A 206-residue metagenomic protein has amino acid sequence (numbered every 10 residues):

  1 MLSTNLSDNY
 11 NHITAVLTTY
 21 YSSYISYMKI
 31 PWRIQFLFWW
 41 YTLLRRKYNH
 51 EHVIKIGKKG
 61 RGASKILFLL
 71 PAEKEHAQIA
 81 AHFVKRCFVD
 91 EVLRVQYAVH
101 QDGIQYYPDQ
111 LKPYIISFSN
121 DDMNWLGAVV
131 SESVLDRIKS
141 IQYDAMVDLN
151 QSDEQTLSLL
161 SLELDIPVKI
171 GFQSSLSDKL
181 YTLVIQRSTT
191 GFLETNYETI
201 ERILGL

Functional and structural regions predicted by a protein language model:
M1-Y27: N-terminal amphipathic/basic-hydrophobic helices that include classical n-h-c signal peptides and signal-anchor
Y27-L44: Helix-enriched interaction subdomains in cytosolic or periplasmic regions, typified by TIR/SEFIR signaling/NADase cores
K47-E51, S117-R137: Glycine-rich, highly charged phosphate/nucleotide-binding loops
K65, D144-V147: Structural motif
F68-L69, E73-D90: Histidine-anchored nucleotide/phosphate-binding helix
R94-D102, F172: Short internal beta-strands
Q101-G127: Conserved nucleotide-sugar phosphate-binding/catalytic loop shared by glycosyltransferases and other
D153-L206: Conserved nucleotide-diphosphate donor binding/catalytic pocket of glycan-assembly enzymes
